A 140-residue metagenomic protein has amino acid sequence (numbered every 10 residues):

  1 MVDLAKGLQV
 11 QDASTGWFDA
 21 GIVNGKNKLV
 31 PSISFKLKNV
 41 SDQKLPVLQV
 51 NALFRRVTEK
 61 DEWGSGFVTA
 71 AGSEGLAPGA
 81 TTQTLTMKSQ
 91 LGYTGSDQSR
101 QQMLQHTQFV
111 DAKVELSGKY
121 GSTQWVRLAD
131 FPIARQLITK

Functional and structural regions predicted by a protein language model:
M1-S32, V40, R55, E59 (+1 more regions): Low-complexity, acidic Ser/Thr/Pro/Gly-rich terminal tails and inter-domain linkers that flank the onset of structured
V2-A13, V50, A77-Q90: Conserved long hydrophobic alpha-helices within structured protein cores
G25-L29, K44, L104-Q108: A generic structural micro-feature
S34-K38, N51-R55, K113-S117: Residue-level recognition of well-ordered beta-strand positions that form the cores of beta-sheet-rich folds across
L37-D42, R100-Q102: Short amphipathic, basic-aromatic surface patches that mediate peripheral association with negatively charged
D42-E62: Short acidic, flexible loop segments centered on an aromatic residue
G66-T139: Short, solvent-exposed, Trp/other aromatic-anchored flexible loops in extracytoplasmic proteins
